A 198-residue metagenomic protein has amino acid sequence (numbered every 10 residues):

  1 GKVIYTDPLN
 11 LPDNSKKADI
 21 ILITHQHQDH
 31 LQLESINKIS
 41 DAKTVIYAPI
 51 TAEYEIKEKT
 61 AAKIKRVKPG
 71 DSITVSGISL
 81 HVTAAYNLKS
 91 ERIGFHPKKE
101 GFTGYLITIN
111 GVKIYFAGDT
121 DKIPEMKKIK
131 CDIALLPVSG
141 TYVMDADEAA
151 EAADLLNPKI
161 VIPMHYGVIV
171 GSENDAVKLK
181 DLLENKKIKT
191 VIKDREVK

Functional and structural regions predicted by a protein language model:
G1-K16, R66-K130, M144, D194-K198: Core dinuclear metal-dependent hydrolase active-site scaffold
Y5-E55, K65, K130-L135: Active-site metal-binding motif and surrounding structural segment of the metallo-beta-lactamase
H30-Q32, M144-A146, G171-S172: Conserved alpha/beta-hydrolase "acid-adjacent" motif
E34-I39, E55-T60, E125-K128, E148-A152: A short acidic, amphipathic alpha-helical/loop segment
I50, V138, H165-Y166: Short secondary-structure boundary segments
T60-I73, A150, D154-K198: Binuclear metal-ion centers of metallo-dependent hydrolases, dominated by the metallo-beta-lactamase
C131-D154: Active-site-proximal segments of metal-dependent phosphoesterases and phosphodiesterases across multiple
